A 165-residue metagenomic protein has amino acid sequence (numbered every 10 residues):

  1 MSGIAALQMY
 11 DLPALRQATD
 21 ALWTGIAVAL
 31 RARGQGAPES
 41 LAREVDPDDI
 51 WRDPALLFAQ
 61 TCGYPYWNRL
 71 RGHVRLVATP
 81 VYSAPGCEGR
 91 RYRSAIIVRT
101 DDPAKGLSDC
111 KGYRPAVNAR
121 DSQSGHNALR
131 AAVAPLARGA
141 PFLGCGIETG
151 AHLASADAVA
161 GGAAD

Functional and structural regions predicted by a protein language model:
M1-H73, T79-S83, C87-R91: N-terminal hydrophobic or amphipathic helices and topogenic motifs
A5-G25, G89-D157: Bilobed "Venus flytrap"/periplasmic-binding protein-like clamshell domains and structurally analogous long
Q35-G36, H73-V74, G112, F142-L143: A generic structural signal for alpha->beta connector loops
V45-I50, H152-A158, A164: Short, hydrophobic alpha-helical packing/hinge segments within bilobed ligand-binding/sensory domains
R52-A59, Y113-R114, A160-D165: Alpha-to-beta junction loops
R75-L76, V133: Glycine-rich, phosphate-binding/catalytic loops in enzymes
